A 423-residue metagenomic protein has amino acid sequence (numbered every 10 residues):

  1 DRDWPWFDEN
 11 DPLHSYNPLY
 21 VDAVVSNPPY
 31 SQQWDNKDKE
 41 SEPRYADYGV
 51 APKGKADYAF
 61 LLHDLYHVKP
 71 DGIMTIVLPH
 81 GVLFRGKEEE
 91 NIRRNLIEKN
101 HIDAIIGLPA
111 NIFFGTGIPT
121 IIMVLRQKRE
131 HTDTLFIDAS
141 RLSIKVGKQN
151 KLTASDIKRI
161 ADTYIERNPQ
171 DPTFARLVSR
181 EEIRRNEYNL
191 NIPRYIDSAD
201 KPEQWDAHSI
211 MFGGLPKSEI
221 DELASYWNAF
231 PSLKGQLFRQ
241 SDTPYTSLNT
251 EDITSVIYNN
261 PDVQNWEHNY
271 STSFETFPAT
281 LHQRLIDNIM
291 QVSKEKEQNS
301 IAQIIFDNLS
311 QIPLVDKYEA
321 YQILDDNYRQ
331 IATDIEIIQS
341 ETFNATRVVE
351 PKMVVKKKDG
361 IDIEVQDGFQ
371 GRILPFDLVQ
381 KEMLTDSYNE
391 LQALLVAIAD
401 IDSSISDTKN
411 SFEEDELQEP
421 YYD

Functional and structural regions predicted by a protein language model:
R2-D423: A conserved structural/catalytic subdomain of Rossmann-like adenosyl-cofactor enzymes
